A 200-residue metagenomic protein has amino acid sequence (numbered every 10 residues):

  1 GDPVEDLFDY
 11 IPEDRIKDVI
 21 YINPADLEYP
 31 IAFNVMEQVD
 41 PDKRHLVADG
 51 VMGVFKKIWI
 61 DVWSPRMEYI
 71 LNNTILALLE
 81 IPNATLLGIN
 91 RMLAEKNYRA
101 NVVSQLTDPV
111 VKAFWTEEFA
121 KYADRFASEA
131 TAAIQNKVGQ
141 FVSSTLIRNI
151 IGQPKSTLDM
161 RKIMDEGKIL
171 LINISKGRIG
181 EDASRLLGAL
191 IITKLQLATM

Functional and structural regions predicted by a protein language model:
G1-M200: P-loop NTPase motor domains
